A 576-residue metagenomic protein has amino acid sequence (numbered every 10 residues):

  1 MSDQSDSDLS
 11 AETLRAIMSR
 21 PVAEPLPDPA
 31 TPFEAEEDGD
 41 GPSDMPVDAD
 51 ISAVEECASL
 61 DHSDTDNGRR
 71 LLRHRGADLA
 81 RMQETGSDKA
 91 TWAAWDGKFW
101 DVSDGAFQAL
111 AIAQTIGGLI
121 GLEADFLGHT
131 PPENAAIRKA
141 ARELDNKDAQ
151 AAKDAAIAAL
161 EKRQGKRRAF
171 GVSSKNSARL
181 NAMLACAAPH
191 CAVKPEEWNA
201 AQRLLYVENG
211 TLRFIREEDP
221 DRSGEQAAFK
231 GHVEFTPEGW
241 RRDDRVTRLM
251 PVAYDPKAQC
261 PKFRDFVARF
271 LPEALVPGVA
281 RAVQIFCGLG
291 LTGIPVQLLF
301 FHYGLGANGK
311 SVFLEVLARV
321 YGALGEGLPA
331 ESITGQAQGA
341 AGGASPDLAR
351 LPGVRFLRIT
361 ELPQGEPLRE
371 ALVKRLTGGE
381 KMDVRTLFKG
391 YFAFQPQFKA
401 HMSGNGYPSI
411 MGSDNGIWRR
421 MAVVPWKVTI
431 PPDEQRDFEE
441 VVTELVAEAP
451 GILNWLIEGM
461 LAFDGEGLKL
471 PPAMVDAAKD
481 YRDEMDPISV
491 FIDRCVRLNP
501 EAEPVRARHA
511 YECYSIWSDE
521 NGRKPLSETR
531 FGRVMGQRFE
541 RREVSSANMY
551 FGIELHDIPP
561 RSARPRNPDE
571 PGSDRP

Functional and structural regions predicted by a protein language model:
M1-V54, P560-P576: Glycine- and charge-rich intrinsically disordered segments
I17, R319-S345, E366-E370, D383-Y391 (+5 more regions): Positively charged interface segments
E24, D28-M250, A393, L526: Intein modules and their embedded homing endonuclease domains
C57-G68, E366-M382, G532: A short, contiguous, amphipathic alpha-helix enriched in charged residues
L79, T85-G105, L212-G353, A422-P425 (+4 more regions): P-loop NTPase catalytic core of nucleic-acid-dependent motor ATPases
G353-F356, K381-M382, P396-A400: Loop/turn-to-beta-strand initiation segments
E361: Walker B catalytic acidic pair
A462-A502: Conserved alpha/beta core segments of nucleic-acid transaction machinery
